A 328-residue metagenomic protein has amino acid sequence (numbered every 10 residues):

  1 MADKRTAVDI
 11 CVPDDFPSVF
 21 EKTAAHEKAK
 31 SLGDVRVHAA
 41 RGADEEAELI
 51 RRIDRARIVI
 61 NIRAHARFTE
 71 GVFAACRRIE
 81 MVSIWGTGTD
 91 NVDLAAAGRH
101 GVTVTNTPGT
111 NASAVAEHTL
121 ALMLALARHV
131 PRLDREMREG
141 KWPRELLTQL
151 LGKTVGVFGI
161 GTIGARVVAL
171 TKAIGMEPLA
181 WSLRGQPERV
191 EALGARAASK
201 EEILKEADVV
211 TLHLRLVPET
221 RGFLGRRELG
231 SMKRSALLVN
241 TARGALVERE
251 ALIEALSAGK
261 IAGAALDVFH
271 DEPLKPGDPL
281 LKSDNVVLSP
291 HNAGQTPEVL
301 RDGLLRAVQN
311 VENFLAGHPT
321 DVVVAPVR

Functional and structural regions predicted by a protein language model:
A2-D9, G98, T105-V115, H270-R328: C-terminal helix-to-coil terminal segments
A2-T105, G225-R227: An N-terminal-biased, well-structured beta-alpha scaffold segment characteristic of Rossmann-like dinucleotide-binding
D3-R5, L150, K233-R234: Short, flexible coil/linker segments at domain boundaries that flank nucleotide/cofactor-interacting
D14, A29, V59, V82 (+10 more regions): Generic structural signal for small/hydrophobic residues in well-ordered secondary structure, especially within
G33, V102, A195, N285-V287: Short, conserved active-site loop motifs that form the nucleotide-linked donor/cofactor pocket
R51-D54, R67-V72, R184-P279: Rossmann-like adenosine-cofactor binding region
I62-R63, G86, L212-L214, T241-A242 (+1 more regions): Glycine-rich, N-terminal phosphate-binding loop of Rossmann-like dinucleotide-binding domains
H100-V102, T107-T154, T162, R166-A173 (+2 more regions): Phosphate-binding beta-alpha-beta segment of Rossmann-like dinucleotide-binding domains, i.e., the NAD(P)
